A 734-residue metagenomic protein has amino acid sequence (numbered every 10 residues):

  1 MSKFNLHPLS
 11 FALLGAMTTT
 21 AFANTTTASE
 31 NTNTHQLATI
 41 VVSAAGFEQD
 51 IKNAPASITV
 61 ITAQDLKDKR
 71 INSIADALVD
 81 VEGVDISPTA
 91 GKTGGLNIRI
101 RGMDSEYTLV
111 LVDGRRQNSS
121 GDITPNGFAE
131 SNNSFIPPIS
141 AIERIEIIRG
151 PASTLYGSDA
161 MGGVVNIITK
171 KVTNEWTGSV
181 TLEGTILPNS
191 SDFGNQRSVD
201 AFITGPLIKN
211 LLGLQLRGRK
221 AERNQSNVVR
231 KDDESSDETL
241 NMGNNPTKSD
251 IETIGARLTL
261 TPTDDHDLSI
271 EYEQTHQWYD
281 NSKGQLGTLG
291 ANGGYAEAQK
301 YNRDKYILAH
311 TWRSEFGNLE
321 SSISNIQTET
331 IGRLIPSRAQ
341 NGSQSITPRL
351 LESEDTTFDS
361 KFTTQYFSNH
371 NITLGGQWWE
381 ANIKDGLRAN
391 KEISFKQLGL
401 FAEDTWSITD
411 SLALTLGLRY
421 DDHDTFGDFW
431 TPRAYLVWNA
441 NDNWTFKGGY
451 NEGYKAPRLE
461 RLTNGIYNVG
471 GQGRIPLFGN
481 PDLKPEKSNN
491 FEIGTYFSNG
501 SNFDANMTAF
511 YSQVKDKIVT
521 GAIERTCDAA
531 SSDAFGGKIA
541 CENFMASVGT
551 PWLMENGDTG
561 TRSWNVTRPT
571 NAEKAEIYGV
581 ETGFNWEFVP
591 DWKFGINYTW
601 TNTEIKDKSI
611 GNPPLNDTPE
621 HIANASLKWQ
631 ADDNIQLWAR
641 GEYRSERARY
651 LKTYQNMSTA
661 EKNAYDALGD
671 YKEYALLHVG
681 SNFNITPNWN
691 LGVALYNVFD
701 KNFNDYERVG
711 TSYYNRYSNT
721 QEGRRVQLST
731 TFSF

Functional and structural regions predicted by a protein language model:
S2-H7, A12, L37, T204-I208 (+4 more regions): Conserved C-terminal beta-signal and adjacent last beta-strands/turns of outer-membrane beta-barrel proteins
A75, V79-S119: Extracytoplasmic beta-strand/coil segments of soluble accessory domains associated with Gram-negative outer-membrane
Q117-R149, A201: Short acidic/polar hinge/loop motifs at secondary-structure boundaries that mediate gating or recognition
S134-T181, S733: A beta-strand signature from Gram-negative outer-membrane beta-barrel systems, especially the internal plug domain
T173-Y295, Q299: Periplasmic-side early beta-strands and strand-to-turn transitions of outer-membrane beta-barrels
T181, I372-T373, S407-S411, F510-Q513 (+3 more regions): Gram-negative outer-membrane beta-barrel transporters
T261-T263, E271-E273, N369, K391-K515 (+3 more regions): Structural signature of Gram-negative outer-membrane beta-barrels, strongest in the C-terminal barrel of TonB-dependent
G293-A309, R313, L351, N439 (+8 more regions): Outer-membrane beta-barrel signature, preferentially recognizing the C-terminal barrel domain of Gram-negative
